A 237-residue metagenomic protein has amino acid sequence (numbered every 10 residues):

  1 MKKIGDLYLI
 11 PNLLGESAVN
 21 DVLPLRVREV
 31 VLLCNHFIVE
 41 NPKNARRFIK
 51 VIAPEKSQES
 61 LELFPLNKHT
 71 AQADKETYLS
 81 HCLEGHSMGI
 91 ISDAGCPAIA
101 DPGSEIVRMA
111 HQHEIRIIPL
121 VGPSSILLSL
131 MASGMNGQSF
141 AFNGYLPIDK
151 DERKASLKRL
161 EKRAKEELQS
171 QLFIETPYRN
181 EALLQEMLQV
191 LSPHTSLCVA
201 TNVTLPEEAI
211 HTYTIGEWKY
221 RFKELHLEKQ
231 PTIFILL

Functional and structural regions predicted by a protein language model:
M1-L66: Glycine-rich, flexible N-terminal cofactor/catalytic loop recognition
G5-L9, H86-S87, E166-L237: A contiguous loop/helix-start segment that scaffolds small-molecule binding in enzyme catalytic cores
Y8, E105-R163: Class I SAM-dependent methyltransferase SAM-binding "motif I" and its flanking Rossmann-like core
L14-E16, D93-P97, P177-R179, L205: Short glycine-rich anion-binding loops that position phosphate/pyrophosphate groups of nucleotides and phosphorylated
V31-F37, E114-I118, S170-Q171: Short active-site oxyanion
K43-A45, G95, S125, R179: Alpha-helix capping/helix-boundary segments
F64-Q72, L146-K150: Conserved helicase motor
N67, K75-I115: Glycine/small-residue-rich loop that forms an oxyanion/phosphate-binding "nest" at active or ligand-binding sites
